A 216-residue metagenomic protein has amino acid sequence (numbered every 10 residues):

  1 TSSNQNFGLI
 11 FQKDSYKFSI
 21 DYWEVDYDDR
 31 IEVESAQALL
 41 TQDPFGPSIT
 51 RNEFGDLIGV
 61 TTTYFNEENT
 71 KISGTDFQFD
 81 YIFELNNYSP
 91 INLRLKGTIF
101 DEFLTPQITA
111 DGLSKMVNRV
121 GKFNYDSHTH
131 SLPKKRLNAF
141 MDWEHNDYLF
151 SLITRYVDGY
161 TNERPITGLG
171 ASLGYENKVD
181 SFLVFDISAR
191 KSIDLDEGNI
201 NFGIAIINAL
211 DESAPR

Functional and structural regions predicted by a protein language model:
T1-Q5, K17-Y27: Solvent-exposed loop/turn elements at secondary-structure boundaries
S3-Q5, K71-T75, P133-L137, S181-F185 (+1 more regions): Residues that define the transmembrane beta-barrel architecture of outer-membrane proteins
N6-I10, D21, Q78-D80, F140-D142 (+2 more regions): Outer-membrane beta-barrel architecture
K13-S15, G74, N86-P90, H145-Y148 (+2 more regions): Strand-connecting loop/turn motifs
Y22-R164: Gram-negative outer-membrane beta-barrel transporters
D101, T154-G168, K191-R216: C-terminal beta-signal and adjacent terminal beta-strands/loops of Gram-negative outer-membrane beta-barrel proteins
H130-S131, K178-V179, S213-R216: C-terminal beta-signal and terminal closure region of outer-membrane beta-barrel proteins
S151-D186: Extracytoplasmic gating/loop element in the C-terminal half of outer-membrane beta-barrel translocons and assembly
